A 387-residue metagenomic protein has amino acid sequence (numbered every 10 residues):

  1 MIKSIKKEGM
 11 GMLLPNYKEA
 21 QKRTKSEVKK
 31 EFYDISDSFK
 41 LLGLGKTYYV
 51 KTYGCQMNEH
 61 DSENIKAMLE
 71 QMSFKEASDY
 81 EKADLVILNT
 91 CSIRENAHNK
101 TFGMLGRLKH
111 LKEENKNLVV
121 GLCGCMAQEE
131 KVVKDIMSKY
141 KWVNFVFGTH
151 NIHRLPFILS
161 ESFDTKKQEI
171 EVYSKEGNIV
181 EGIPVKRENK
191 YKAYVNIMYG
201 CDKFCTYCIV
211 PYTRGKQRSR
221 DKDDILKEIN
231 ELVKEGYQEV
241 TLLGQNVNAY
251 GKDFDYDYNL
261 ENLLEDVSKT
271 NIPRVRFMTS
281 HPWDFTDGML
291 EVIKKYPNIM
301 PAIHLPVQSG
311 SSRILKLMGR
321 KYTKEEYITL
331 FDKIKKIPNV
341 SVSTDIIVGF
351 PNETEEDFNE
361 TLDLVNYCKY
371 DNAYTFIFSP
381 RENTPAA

Functional and structural regions predicted by a protein language model:
I2-Y250, G288, I293, E325-K336 (+3 more regions): Proteins enriched for Cys/Gly/acidic motifs involved in redox and nucleic-acid/cofactor modification
N117-L122, E129-K131, K234-F358: Conserved SAM/AdoMet-binding glycine-rich loop
P301-I303, K369-N372: Short coil-to-beta-strand
